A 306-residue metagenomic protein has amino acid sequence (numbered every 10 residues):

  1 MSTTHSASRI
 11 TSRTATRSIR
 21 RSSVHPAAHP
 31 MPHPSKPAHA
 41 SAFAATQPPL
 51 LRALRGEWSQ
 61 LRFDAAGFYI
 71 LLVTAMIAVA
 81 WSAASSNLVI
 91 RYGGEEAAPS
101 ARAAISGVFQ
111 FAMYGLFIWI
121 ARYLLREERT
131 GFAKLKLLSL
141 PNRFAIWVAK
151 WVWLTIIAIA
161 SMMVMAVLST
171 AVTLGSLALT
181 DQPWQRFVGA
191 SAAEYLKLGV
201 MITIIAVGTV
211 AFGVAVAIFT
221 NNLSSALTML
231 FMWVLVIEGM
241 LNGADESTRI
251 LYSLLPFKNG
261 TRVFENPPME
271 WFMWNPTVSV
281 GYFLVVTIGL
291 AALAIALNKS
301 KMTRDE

Functional and structural regions predicted by a protein language model:
T4, I10, T14-P37, Y282-E306: Junction motif at the cytosolic side of a transmembrane helix
A28-V73: Aromatic- and glycine-rich beta-strand/loop motifs that create alpha-glucan
A38-T46, G67, L71-Y123, W147-T220 (+2 more regions): Secretory targeting signals
Q60, L125, K136-L138, G213 (+1 more regions): Helix-capping/transition residues at the boundaries of transmembrane alpha-helices and the short helical linkers
A66, N142-F144, N222-A226: Membrane-helix interface segments
L71, K134, W147, L227-T228: Hydrophobic/aromatic positions within or immediately flanking transmembrane alpha-helices of multi-pass small-molecule
I120-S139, F144: Transmembrane helix boundary and interhelical loop/hinge segments in multi-pass membrane proteins
T220-L255: Transmembrane helix segments
